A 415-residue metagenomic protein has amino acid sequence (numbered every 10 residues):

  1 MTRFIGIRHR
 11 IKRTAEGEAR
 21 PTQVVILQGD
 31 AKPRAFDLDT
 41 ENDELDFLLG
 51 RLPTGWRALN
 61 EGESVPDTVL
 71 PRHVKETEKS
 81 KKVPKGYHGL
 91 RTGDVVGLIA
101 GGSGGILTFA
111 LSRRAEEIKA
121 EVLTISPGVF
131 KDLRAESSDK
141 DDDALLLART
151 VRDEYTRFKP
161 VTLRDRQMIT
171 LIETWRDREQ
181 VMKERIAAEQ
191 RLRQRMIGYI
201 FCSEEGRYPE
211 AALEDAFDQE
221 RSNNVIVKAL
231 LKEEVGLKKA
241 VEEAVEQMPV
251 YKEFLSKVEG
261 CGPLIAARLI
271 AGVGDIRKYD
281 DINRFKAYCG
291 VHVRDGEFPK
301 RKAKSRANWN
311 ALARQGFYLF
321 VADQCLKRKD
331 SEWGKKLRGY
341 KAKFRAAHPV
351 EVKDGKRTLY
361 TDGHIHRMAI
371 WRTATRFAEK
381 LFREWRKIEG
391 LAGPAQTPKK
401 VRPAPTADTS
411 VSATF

Functional and structural regions predicted by a protein language model:
M1-E210: Phosphate- and other anionic-substrate recognition elements at nucleic-acid/protein interfaces
L145-D153, E173-Q190, A267-G272, Q315-D323 (+1 more regions): Short, hydrophobic/amphipathic alpha-helical patches that form generic packing surfaces within helical domains
I172-D177, C289-G296, G339-V350, T397-V411: Short, mixed-charge aromatic SLiMs
T174, V181, A188, R195 (+4 more regions): Amphipathic coiled-coil alpha-helices
Y199-C202, E243, G393-P403: Catalytic phosphate/metal-binding cores of nucleic-acid and nucleotide-processing enzymes, i.e., regions that mediate
S203-L264: Helix-hairpin-helix/helix-loop-helix acidic hairpins
R268-H366, W371, E384: Phosphate-backbone recognition surface of nucleic-acid-processing proteins
R357-T397, A404-V411: Basic, amphipathic alpha-helical segments enriched in Lys/Arg and hydrophobic/aromatic residues
